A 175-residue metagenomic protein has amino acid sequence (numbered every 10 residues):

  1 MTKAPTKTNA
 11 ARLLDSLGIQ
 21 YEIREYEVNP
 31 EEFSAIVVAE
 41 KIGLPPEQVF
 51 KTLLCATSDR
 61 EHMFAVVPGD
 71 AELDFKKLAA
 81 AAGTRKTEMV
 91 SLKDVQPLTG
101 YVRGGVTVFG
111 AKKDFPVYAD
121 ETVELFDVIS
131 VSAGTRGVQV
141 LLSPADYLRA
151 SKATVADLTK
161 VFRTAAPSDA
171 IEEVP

Functional and structural regions predicted by a protein language model:
M1-P175: Extended, low-hydrophobicity, polar/charged segments
